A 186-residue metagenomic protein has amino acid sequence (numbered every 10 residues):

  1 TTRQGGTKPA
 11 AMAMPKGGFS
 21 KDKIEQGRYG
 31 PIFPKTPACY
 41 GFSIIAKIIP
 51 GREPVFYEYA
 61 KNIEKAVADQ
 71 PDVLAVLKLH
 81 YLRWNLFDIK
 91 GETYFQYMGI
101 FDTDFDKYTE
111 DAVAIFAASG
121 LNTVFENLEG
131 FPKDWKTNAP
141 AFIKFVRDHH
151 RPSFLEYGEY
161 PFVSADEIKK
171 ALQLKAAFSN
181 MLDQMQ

Functional and structural regions predicted by a protein language model:
T1-Y94, I100-F116, F131-Q186: Short S/T/G/P-rich N-terminal loop/turn motif that feeds into the first structured element of a domain
A117-F131: Conserved His + Asp/Glu catalytic blocks
